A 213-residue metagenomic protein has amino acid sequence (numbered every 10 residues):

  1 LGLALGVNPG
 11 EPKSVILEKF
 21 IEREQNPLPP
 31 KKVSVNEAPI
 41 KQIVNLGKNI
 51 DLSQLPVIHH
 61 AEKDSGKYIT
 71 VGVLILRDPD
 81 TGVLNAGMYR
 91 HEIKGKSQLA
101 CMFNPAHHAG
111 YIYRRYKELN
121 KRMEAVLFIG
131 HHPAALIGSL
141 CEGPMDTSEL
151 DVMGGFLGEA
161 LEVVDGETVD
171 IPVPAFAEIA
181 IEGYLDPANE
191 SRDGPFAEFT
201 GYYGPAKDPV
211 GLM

Functional and structural regions predicted by a protein language model:
L1-M213: Extended, highly charged
